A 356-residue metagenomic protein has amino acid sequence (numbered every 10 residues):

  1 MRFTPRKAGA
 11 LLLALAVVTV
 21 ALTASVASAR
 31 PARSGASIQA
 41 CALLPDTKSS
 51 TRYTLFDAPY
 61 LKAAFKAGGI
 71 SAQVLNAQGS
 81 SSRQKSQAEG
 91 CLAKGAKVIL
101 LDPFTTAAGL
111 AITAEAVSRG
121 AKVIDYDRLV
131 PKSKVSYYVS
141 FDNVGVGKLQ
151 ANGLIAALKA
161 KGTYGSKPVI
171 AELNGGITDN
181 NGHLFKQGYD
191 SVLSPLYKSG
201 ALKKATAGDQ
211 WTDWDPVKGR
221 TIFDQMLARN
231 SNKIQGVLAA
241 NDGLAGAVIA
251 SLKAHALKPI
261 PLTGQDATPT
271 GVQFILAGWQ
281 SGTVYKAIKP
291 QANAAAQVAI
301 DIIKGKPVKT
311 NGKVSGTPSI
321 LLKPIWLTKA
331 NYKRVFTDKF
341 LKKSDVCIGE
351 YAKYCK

Functional and structural regions predicted by a protein language model:
R2-R6, A10, A27-K356: A residue-level marker of the well-folded mature domains of exported/periplasmic proteins
L12-A21: Bacterial N-terminal signal peptides
